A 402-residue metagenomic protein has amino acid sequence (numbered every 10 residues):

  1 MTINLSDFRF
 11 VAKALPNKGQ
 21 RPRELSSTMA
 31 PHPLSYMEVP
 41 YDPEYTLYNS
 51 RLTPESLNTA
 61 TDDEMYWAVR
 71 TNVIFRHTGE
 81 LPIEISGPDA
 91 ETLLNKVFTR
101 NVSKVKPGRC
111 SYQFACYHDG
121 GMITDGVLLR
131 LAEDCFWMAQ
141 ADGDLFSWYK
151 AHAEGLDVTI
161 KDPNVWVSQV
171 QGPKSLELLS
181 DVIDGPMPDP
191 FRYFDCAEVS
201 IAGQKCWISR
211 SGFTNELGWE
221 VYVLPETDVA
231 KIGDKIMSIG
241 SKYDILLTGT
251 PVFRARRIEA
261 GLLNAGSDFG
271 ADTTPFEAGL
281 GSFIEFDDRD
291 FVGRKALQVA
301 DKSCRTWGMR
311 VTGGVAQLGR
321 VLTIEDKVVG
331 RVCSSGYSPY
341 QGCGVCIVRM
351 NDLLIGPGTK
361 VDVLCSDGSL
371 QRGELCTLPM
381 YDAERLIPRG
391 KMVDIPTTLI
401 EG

Functional and structural regions predicted by a protein language model:
T2-D62, L129-G402: Conserved, structured C-terminal
V39-Y41, A68, R76-G79, G108-R109 (+2 more regions): Short, basic and Ser/Thr-rich N-terminal targeting/leader segments
P54, T61, R70-T71, C110-C116 (+1 more regions): Cofactor-binding beta-sheet edge motifs in enzyme active sites
S56-I74, V97, N101: Active-site-flanking structural segment that lines cofactor/substrate pockets
G79-L81, I85: Low-complexity, highly charged intrinsically disordered N-terminal segments that act as targeting/localization
P82, K104-P107, T250: Short, surface-exposed helix-loop/turn micro-motifs enriched in polar/charged residues
P88-M122, S175-Q204: Internal amphipathic helical hairpin motif
D125-V127: Peripheral, non-cofactor segments flanking catalytic/redox cores
